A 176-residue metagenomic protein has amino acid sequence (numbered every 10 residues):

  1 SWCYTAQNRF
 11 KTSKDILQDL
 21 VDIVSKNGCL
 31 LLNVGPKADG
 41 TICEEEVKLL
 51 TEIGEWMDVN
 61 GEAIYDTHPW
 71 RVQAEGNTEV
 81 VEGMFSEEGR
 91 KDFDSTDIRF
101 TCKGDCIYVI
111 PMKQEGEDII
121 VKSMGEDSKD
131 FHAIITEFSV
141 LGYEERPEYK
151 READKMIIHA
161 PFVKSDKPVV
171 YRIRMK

Functional and structural regions predicted by a protein language model:
S1-K176: Mature catalytic domains of secreted/periplasmic carbohydrate-active enzymes
